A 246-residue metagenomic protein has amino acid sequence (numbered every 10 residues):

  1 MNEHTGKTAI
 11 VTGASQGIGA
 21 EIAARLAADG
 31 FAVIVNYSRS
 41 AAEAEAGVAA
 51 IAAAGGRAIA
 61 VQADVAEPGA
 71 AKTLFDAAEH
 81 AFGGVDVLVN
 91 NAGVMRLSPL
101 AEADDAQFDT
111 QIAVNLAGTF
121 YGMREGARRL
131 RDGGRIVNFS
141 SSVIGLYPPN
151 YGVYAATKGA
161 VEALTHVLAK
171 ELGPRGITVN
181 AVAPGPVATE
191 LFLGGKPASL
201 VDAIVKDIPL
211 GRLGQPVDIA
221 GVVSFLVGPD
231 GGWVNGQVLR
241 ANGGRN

Functional and structural regions predicted by a protein language model:
T8, S15-Q16: Conserved glycine-rich cofactor-binding loop
A41-A42, Q62-T73, D105, D218: The beta1-alpha1 cofactor-binding region of Rossmann-like NAD(H)/NADP(H)-dependent oxidoreductases
M95, A103, V143, Y147-A155 (+1 more regions): Active-site loop-to-helix junction immediately N-terminal to the catalytic Tyr of the SDR YXXXK motif in Rossmann-fold
P99-L100, D104-I112, I204: Substrate-binding pocket helix/loop in short-chain dehydrogenase/reductase
M123, T157: Active-site helix of classical SDR
R128-R129, K170-P174, G232: Alpha-helical segment proximal to the catalytic Tyr-Lys
L146, S224, N235-N246: Short C-terminal tail/terminal secondary-structure segment of NAD(P)H-dependent dehydrogenase/reductase domains
